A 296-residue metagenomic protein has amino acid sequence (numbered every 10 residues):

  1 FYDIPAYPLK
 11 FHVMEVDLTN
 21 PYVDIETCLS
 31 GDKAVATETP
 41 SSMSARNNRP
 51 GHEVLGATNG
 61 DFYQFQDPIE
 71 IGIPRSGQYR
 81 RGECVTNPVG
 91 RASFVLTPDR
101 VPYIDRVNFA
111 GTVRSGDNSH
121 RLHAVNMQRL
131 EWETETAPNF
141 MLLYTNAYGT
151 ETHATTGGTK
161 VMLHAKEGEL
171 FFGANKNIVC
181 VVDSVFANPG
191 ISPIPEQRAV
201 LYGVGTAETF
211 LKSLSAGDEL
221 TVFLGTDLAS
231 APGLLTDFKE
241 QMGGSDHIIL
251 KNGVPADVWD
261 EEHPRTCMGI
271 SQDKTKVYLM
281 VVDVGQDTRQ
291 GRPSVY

Functional and structural regions predicted by a protein language model:
F1-Y296: Gly/Ser/Thr/Pro-rich low-complexity, intrinsically disordered segments
